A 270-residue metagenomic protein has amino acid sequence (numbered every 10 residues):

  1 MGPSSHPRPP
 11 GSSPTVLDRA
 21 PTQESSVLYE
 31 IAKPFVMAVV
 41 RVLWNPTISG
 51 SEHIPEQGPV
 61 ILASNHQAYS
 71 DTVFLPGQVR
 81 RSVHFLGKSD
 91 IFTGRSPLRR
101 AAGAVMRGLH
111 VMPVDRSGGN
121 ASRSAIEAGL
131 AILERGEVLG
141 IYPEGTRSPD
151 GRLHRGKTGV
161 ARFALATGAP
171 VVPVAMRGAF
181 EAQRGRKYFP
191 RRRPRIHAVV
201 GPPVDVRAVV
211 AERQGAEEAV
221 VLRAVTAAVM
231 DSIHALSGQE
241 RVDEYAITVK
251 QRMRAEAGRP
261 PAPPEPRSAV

Functional and structural regions predicted by a protein language model:
G2-L28, R123-V270: Non-catalytic C-terminal accessory region of glycerolipid acyltransferases and related lyso-lipid remodeling enzymes
S26-W44, G103, R107: Short hydrophobic helices that act as membrane-entry/anchoring signals
P34, P46-S51, D71-T72, R99 (+2 more regions): A generic local structural motif
F35-M37, G108-R116, P143-R147: Short, basic, glycine/proline-bearing loop/turn elements
V36-H66: Helix-to-loop junction immediately C-terminal to a conserved catalytic motif
R41-I48, A121-R123, F180-Q183: Short gly/ser/thr-rich secondary-structure transition/capping motifs
R41-L43, R80, M106-G108, A166 (+1 more regions): Short, well-ordered coil/turn elements that cap or connect secondary structure elements
E56-G119: Catalytic core of membrane glycerolipid acyltransferases/transacylases, capturing the structured, soluble-facing
